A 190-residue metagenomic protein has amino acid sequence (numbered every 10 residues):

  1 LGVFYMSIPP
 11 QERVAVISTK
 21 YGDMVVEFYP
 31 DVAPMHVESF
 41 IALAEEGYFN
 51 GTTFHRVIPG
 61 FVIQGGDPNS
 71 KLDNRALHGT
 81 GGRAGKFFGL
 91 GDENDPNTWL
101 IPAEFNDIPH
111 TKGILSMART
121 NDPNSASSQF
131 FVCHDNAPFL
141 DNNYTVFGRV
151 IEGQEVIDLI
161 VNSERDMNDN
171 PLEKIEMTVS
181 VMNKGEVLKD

Functional and structural regions predicted by a protein language model:
L1-D190: Cyclophilin-like peptidyl-prolyl cis-trans isomerases
